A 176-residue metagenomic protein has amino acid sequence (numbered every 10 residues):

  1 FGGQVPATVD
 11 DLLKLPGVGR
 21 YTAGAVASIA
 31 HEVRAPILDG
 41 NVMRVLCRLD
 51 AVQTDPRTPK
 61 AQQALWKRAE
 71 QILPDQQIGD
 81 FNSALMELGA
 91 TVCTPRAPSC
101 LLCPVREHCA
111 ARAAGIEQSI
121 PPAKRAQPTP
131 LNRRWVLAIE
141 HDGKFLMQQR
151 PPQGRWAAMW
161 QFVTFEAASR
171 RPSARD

Functional and structural regions predicted by a protein language model:
F1-Q118, T129-L131: Catalytic cores of DNA base-excision repair glycosylases
A90-D176: Intrinsically disordered, low-complexity, charged terminal extensions of DNA damage-control enzymes
